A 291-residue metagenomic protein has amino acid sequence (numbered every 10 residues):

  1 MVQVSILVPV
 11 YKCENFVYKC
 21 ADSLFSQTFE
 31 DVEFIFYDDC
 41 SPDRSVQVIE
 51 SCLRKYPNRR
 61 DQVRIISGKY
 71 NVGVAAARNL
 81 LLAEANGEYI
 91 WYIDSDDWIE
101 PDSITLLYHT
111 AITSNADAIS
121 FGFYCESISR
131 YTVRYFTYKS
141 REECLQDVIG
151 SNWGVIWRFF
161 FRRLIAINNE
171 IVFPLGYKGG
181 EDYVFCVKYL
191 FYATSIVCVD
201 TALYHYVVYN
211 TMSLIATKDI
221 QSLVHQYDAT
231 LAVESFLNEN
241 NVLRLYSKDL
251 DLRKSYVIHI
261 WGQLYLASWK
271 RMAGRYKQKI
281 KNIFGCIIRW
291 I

Functional and structural regions predicted by a protein language model:
M1-S235, I287-I291: Nucleotide-sugar donor-binding/catalytic module of glycosyltransferases that assemble extracellular/cell-envelope
Y56-R59, L106, N240, R244 (+1 more regions): Alpha-solenoid repeat scaffolds
E142-Q146, S247, D251, K281 (+1 more regions): Generic detector of well-ordered alpha-helical segments enriched in charged/polar residues, highlighting helical
D219-S222, L243-S247, W269-M272, Y276: Residue-level recognition of alpha-helical structural elements
Y227-D249: C-terminal, non-catalytic tails of nucleotide-sugar-dependent glycosyltransferases
S235-F236, H259, Q263: Short basic/hydrophobic patches in alpha-helices and adjacent helix-turn junctions that form amphipathic surface motifs
D251-I260: Amphipathic alpha-helical repeat scaffolds of TPR domains
G262-I291: Membrane-interface aromatic/basic loop that binds lipid-linked glycans or pyrophosphate carriers, typified by
